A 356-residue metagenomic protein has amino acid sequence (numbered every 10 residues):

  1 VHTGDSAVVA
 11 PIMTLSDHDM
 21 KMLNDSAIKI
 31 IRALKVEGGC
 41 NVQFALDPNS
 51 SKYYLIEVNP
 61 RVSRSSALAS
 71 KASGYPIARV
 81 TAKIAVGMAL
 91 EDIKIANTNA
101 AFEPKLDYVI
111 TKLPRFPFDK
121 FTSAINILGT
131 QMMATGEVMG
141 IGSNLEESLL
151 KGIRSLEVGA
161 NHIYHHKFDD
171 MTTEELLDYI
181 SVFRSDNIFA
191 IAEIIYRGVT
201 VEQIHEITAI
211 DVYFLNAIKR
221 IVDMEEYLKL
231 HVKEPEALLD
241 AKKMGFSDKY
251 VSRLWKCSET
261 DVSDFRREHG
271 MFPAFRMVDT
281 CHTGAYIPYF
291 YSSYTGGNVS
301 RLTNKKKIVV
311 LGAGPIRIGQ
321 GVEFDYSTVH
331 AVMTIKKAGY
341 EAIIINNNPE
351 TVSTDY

Functional and structural regions predicted by a protein language model:
V1-A237, M244-G245, E259, H269-P273 (+5 more regions): ATP-dependent carboxylate activation and anion-phosphoryl transfer catalytic cores that bind Mg-ATP to form
T200, D240, Y250-R253: N-terminal leader/propeptide and maturation segments of large enzyme subunits in energy/redox metabolism and hydrolases
Y250-V299: C-terminal amphipathic alpha-helical interaction region
R317-S327: Glycine/threonine-rich flexible loop motifs
I343: Conserved beta-strand positions in the Rossmann-like core of class I SAM-dependent methyltransferases
S353-Y356: C-terminal helical cap/extension that packs against the catalytic core of soluble nucleotide-cofactor enzymes
